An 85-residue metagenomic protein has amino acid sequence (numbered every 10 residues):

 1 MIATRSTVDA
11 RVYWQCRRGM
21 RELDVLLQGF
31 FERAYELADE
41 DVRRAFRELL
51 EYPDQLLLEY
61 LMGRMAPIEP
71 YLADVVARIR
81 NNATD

Functional and structural regions predicted by a protein language model:
I2-D85: Positively charged, polar, low-complexity stretches
